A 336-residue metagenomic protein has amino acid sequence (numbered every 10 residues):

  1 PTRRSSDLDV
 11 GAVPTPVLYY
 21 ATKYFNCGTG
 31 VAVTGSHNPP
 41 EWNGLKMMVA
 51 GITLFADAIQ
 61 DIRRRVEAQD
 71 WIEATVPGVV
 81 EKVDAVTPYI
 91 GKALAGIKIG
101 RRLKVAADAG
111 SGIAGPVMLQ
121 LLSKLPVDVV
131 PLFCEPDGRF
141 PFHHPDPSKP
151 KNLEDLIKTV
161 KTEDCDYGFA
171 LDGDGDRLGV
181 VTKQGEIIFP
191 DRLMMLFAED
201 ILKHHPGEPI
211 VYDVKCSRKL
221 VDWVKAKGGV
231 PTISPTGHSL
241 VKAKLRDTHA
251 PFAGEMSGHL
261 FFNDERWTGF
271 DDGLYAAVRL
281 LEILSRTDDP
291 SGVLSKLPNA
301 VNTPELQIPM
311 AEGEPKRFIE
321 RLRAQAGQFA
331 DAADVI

Functional and structural regions predicted by a protein language model:
P1-S5: Short, small-residue-biased leader/transition segments that mark boundaries at the very start of proteins
G11-G28, K92, G96, P147-D166 (+1 more regions): Conserved phosphate-binding catalytic cores of ATP/NTP-utilizing and phosphoryl-transfer enzymes
A12-L18, P136-R139, T236-V241: Short acidic loop-to-helix transition motifs that present clustered carboxylates
P14-W71, Q184: Active-site phosphate-binding/coordination module
E41-A50, V117-M118, D176-M194, L220-V221: Short Gly/Thr/Asp-enriched flexible loops that form oxyanion-binding sites at enzyme active sites
N43-E163: Gly/Ser/Thr-enriched, mixed-charge loops and adjacent short helices that form phosphate/oxyanion-binding elements
Q60-G91, A95, K183-M256, F261: Proline/glycine-rich low-complexity loops and linkers
H205-I336: Phosphate-binding and adjacent anionic-ligand microenvironments
